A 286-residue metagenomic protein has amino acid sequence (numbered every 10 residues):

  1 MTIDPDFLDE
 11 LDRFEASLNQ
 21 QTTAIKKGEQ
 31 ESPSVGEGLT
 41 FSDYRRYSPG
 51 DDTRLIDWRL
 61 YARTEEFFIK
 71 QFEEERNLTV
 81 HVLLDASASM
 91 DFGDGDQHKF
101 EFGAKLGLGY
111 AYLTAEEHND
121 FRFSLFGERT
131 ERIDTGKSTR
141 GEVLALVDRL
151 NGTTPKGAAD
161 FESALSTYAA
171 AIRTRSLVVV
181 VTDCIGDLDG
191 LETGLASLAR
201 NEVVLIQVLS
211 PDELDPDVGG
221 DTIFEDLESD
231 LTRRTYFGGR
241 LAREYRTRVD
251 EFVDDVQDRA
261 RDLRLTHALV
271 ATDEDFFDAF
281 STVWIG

Functional and structural regions predicted by a protein language model:
M1-R140, L177-T182, D187, T193-S197 (+3 more regions): An amphipathic, basic-hydrophobic helix/alpha-beta surface used to engage anionic, phosphate-rich ligands or surfaces
E142-S176, D189, S210: Von Willebrand factor
G194-A199, D221-I223, W284-I285: Short, solvent-exposed amphipathic alpha-helical segments in soluble enzyme and RNA/protein-processing domains
V208-D212, E274: Glycine-rich beta-alpha junction loops
D217-R240: Acidic, Ser/Thr-rich peripheral helices and adjacent loops at domain boundaries
R240-E251: A conserved acidic, glycine/proline-rich C-terminal tail/linker
D255-F280, G286: Conserved, well-ordered alpha-helix/loop/beta-strand core segments that scaffold catalytic motifs
